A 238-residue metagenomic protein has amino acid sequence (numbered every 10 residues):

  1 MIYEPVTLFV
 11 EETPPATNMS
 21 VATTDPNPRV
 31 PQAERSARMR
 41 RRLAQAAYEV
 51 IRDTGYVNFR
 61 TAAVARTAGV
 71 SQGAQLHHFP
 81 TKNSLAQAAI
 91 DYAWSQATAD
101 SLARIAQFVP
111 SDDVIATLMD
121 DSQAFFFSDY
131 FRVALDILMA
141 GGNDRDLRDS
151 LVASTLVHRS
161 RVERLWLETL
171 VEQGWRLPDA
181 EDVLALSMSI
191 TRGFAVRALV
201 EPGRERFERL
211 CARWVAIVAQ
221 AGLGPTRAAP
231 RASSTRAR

Functional and structural regions predicted by a protein language model:
M1-R38, P225-R238: N-terminal intrinsically disordered/low-complexity leader segments
N27-E34, R38, P80, S84 (+7 more regions): Residues at secondary-structure transition points
S36-A47, V64, A89-A93, A97 (+1 more regions): Generic hydrophobic, amphipathic alpha-helix propensity
R42, A46, V50-S84, A88: Helix-turn-helix
F79, A124, I137-N143: Short helix-capping/turn signature of helix-turn-helix
S84, A88-D91, S101-F131, V183-S187 (+1 more regions): Hydrophobic alpha-helical connector segments
T98-A99, A103, F126-L135, R145-V171 (+3 more regions): Amphipathic alpha-helical packing segments from all-alpha helical-bundle domains
L147-V152, T169-R238: Hydrophobic/aromatic-rich alpha-helical bundle segments in the mid-to-C-terminal region
